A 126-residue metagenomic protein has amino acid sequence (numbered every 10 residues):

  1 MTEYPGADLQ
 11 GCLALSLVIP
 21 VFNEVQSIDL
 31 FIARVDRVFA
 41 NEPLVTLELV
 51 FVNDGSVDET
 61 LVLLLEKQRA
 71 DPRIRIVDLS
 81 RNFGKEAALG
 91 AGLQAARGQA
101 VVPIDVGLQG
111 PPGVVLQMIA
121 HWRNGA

Functional and structural regions predicted by a protein language model:
M1-A126: Structured catalytic core of nucleotide-sugar glycosyltransferases
